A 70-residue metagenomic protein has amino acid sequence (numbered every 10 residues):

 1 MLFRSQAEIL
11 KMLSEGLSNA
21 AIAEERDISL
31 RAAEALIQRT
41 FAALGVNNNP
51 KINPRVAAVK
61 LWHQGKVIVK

Functional and structural regions predicted by a protein language model:
M1-Q38, K60: Helix-turn-helix DNA-binding segment
R39-K70: Basic, Lys/Arg-enriched C-terminal extension of HTH/homeodomain DNA-binding domains
